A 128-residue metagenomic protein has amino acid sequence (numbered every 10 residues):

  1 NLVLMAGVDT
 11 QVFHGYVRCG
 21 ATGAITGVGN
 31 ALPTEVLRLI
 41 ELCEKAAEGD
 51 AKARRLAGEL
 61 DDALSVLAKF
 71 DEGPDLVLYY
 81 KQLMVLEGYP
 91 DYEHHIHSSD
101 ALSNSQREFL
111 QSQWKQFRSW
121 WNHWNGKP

Functional and structural regions predicted by a protein language model:
N1-P74: Catalytic alpha/beta core domains of metabolic enzymes, predominantly
D71-P128: C-terminal extensions of enzymes
